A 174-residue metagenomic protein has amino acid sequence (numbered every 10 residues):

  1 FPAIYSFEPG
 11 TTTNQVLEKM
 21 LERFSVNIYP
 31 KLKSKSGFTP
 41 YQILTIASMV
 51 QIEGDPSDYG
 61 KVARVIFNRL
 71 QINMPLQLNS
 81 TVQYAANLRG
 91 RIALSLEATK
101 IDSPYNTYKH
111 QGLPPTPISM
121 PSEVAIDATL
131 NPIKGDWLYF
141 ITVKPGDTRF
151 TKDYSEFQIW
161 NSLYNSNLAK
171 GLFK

Functional and structural regions predicted by a protein language model:
F1-K174: Bacterial extracytoplasmic/cell-wall-associated proteins, especially those involved in peptidoglycan
